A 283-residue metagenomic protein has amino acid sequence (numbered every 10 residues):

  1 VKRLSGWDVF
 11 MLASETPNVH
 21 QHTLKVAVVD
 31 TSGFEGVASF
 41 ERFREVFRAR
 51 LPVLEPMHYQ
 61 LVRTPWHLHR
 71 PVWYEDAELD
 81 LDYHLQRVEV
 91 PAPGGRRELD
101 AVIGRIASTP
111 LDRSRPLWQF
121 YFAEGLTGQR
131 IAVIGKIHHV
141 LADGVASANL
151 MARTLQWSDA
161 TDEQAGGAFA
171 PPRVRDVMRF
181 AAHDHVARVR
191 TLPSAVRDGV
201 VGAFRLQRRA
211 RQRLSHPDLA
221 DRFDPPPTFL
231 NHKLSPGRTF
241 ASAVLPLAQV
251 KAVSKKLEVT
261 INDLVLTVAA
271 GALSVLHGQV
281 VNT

Functional and structural regions predicted by a protein language model:
V1-W7, L24-S39, R44-T283: Soluble acyl-CoA-dependent acyltransferase catalytic core bearing the H(X)4D motif
G6-W7, M11, T16-P17, H22: Long, Pro/Ser/Thr-rich low-complexity/intrinsically disordered regulatory tracts in eukaryotic proteins
